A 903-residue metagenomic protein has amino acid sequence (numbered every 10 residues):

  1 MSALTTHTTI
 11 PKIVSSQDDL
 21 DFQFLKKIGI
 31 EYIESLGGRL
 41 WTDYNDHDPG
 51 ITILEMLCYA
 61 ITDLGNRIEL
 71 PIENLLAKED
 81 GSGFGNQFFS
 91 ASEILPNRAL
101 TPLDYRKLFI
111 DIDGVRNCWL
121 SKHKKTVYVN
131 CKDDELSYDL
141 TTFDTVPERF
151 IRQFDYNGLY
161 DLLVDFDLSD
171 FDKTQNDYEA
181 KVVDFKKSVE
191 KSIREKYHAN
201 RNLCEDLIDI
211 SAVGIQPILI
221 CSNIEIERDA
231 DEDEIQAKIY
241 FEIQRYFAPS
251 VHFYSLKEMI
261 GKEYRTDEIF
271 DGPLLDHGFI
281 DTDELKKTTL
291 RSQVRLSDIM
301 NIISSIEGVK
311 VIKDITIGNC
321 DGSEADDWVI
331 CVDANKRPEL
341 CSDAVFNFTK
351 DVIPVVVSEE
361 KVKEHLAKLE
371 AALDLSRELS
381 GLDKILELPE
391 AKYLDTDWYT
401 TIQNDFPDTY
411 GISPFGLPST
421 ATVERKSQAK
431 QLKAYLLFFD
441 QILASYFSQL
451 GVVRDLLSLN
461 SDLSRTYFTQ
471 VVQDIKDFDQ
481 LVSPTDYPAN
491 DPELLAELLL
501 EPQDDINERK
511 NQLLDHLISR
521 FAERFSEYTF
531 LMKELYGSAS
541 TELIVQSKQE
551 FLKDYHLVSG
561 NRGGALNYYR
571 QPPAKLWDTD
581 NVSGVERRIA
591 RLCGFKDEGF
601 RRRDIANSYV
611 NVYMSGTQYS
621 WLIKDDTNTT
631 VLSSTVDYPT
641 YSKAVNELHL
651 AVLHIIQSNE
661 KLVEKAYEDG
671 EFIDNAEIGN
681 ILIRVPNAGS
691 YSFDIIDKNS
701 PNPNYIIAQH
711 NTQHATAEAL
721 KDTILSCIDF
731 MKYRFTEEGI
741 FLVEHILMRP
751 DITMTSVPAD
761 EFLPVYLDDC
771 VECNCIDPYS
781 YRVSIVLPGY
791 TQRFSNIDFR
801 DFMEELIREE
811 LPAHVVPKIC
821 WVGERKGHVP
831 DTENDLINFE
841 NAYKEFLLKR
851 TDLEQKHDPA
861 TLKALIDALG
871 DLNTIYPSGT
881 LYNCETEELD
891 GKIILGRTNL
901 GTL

Functional and structural regions predicted by a protein language model:
M1, F846-K849, L853-E854, L865-G870 (+3 more regions): Hydrophobic/aromatic interaction determinants used to assemble and anchor large protein complexes
S2-T52, R98-T101, Y105-L275, A344-A606 (+6 more regions): Carbohydrate-recognition loop of C-type lectin domains
L40-W41, I53-K78: Single conserved position on a long alpha-helix in the C-terminal lobe of the eukaryotic protein kinase
G83-Y105, P249-I317, G322-E324: Structured, hydrophobic secondary-structure cores that serve as assembly/anchoring elements
D604-S620, L650-S690: Short N-terminal "domain-start" leader segments that mark the transition from disordered tails or signal peptides into
V612-L632, V685-Y705: Short aromatic-glycine-(Arg/Gly/Cys) micro-motifs in beta-strand/loop hairpins
T627-K643, S700-E718: A short, exposed loop/beta-hairpin motif centered on an aromatic-Gly-Thr core
Y638-I656, T712-F730: A short, charged, amphipathic alpha-helix used as a generic interaction element across diverse proteins
